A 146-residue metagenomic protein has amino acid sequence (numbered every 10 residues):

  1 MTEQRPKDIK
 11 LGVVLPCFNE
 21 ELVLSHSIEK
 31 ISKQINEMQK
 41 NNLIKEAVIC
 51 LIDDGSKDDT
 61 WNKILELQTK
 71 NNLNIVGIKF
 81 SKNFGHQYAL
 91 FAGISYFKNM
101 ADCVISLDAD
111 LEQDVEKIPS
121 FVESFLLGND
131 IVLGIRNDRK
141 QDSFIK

Functional and structural regions predicted by a protein language model:
M1-S143: Structured catalytic core of nucleotide-sugar glycosyltransferases
